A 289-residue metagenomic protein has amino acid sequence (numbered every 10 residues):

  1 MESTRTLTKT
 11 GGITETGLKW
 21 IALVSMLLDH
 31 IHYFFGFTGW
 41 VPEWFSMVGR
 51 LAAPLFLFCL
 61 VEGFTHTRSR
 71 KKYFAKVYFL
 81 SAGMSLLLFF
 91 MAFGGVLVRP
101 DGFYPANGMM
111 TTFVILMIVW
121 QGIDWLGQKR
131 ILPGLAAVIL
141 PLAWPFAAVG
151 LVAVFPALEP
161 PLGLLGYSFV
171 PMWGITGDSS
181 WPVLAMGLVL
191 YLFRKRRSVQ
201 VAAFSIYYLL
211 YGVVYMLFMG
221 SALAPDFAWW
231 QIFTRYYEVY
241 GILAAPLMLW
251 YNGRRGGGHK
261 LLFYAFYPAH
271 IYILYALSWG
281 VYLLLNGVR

Functional and structural regions predicted by a protein language model:
M1-R289: Alpha-helical transmembrane segments and their immediate juxtamembrane cytosolic regions
